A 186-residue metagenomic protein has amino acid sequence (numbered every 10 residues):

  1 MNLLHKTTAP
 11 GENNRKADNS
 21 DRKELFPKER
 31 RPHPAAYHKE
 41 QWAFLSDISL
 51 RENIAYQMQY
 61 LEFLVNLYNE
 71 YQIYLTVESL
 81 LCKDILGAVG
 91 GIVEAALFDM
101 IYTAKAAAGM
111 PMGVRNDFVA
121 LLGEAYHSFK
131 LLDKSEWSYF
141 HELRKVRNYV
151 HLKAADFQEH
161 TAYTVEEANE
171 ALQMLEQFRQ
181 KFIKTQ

Functional and structural regions predicted by a protein language model:
M1-L81: Charged alpha-helical initiation segments
E52-A55, Q59, N116, W137-R144: Alpha-helix N-cap/helix-start motif at coil-to-helix transitions, marked by capping-box chemistry
Q57, L61-L64, Y68, I85 (+5 more regions): Amphipathic alpha-helices that form helix-helix packing interfaces
N69-Q72, A96-A108, A154-Q158, R179-Q186: Long, hydrophobic, amphipathic alpha-helical segments used as structural scaffolds
I73-K83, A108, Q158-A162: Short, surface-exposed loop/turn segments at secondary-structure junctions
S79-T103: Short, hydrophobic, well-ordered secondary-structure elements
Y102-D133: Short, charged amphipathic alpha-helical segments flanked by flexible coils
K130-Q186: Charge-enriched, short contiguous segments at helix-coil
